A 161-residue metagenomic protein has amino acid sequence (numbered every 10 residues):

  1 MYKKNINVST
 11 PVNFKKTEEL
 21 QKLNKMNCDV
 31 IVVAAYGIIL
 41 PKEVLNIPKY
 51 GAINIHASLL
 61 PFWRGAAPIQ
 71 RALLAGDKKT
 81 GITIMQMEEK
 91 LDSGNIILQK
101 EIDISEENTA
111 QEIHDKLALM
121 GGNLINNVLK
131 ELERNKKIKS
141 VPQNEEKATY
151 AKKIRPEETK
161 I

Functional and structural regions predicted by a protein language model:
M1-I161: One-carbon transfer enzymes
